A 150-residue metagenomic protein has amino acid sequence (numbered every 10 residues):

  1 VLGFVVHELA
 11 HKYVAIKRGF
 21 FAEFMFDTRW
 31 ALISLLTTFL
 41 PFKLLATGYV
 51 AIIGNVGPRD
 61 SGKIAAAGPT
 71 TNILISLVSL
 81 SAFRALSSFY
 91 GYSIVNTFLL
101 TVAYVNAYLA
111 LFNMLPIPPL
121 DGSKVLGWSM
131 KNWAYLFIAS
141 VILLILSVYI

Functional and structural regions predicted by a protein language model:
V1-I150: Hydrophobic transmembrane alpha-helices and their immediate loop junctions in multi-pass integral membrane proteins
